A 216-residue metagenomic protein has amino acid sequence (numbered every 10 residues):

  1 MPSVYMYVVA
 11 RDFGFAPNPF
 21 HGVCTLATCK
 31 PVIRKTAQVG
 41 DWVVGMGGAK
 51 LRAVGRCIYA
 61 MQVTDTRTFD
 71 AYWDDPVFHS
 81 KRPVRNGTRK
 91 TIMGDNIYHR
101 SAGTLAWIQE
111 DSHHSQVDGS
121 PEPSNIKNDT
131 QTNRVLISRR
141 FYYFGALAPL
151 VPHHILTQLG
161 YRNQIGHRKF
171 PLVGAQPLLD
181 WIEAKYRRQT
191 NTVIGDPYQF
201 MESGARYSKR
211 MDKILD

Functional and structural regions predicted by a protein language model:
M1-Q38, L51, K209: Compositionally biased, charged N-terminal/linker segments
S3, C57-Y59, R139: Residues that flank catalytic or metal-binding motifs in active/ligand-binding sites
D12-F15, A49, T64-F69, P149-L150: Short loop/turn segments at secondary-structure transitions that flank enzyme active sites
K30, D70-D216: Contiguous surface segments at macromolecular interaction interfaces
V39-V43: Loop/turn positions that initiate beta-strands
V44-G45, A60: A structural signal for short, well-ordered beta-strand segments and their strand-loop junctions that often border
G47-V54: Short, charged beta-turn/beta-strand-edge "cap" motif at the junction between a beta-strand and an adjacent loop
V54-A71: Short, compositionally biased
